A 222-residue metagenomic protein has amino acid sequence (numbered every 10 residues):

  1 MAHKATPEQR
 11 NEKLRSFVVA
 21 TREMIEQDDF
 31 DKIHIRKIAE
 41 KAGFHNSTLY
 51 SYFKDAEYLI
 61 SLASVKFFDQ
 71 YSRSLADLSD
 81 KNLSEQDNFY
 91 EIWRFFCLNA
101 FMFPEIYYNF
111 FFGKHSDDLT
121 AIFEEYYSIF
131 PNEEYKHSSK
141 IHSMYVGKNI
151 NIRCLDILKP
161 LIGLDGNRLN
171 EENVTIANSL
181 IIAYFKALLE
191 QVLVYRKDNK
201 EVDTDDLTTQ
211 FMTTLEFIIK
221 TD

Functional and structural regions predicted by a protein language model:
M1-D28, K32-K41: Basic, helix-initiating cap at the start of DNA-binding domains
L14-R22, D31, Y52-D80, Y90: An amphipathic alpha-helix adjacent to DNA-recognition modules
H34, Y108-F111, N170, K197: Short, hydrophobic secondary-structure boundary micro-motifs
A42-F53: Short hydrophobic/aromatic patch on the recognition helix
D77-F112: Hydrophobic alpha-helical connector segments
S116-L164: Amphipathic alpha-helical packing segments from all-alpha helical-bundle domains
K148-D222: C-terminal peripheral helix-coil segments that are non-catalytic and often amphipathic
